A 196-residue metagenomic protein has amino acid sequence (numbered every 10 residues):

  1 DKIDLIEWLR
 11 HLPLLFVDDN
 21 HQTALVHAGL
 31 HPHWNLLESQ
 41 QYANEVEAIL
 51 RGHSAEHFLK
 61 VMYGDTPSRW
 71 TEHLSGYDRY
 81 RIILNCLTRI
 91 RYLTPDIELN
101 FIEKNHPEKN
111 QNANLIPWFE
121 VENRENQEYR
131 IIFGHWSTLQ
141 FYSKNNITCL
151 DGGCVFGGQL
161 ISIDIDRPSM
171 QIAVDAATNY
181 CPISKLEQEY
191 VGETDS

Functional and structural regions predicted by a protein language model:
D1-S196: Feature recognizes metal-dependent phosphohydrolase scaffolds
